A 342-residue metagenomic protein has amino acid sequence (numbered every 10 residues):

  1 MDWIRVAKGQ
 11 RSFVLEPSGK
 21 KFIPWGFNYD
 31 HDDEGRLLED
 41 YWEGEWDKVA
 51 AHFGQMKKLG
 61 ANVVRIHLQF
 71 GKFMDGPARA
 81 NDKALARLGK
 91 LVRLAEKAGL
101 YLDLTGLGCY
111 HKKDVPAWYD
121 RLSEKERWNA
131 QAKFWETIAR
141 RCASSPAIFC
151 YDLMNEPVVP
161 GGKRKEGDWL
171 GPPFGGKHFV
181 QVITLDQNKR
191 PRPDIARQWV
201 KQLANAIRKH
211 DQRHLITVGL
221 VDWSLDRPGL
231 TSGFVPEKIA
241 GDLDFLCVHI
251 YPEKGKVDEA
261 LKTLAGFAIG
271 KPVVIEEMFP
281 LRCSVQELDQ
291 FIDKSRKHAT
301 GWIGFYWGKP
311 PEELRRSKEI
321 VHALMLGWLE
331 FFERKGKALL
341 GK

Functional and structural regions predicted by a protein language model:
W3-F245, G255, M278, R282-V285 (+5 more regions): Active-site mouth of glycoside hydrolases
H249, I303-Y306: His/Asp/Glu-enriched short active-site or ligand-binding loop at hydrolase and phosphoryl-transfer sites
K254-L261: Substrate-binding surface in catalytic domains of secreted glycosidases
P272-E276: Catalytic His-Asp charge-relay segment
Y306-K342: Aromatic- and carboxylate-lined catalytic core of secreted/periplasmic carbohydrate-active enzymes
